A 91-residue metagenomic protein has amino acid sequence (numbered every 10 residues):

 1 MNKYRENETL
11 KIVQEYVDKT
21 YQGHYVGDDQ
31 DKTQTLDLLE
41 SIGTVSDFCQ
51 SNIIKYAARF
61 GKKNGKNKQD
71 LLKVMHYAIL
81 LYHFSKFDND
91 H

Functional and structural regions predicted by a protein language model:
M1-H91: Intrinsically disordered, low-complexity regulatory regions that flank transcription factor DNA-binding cores
